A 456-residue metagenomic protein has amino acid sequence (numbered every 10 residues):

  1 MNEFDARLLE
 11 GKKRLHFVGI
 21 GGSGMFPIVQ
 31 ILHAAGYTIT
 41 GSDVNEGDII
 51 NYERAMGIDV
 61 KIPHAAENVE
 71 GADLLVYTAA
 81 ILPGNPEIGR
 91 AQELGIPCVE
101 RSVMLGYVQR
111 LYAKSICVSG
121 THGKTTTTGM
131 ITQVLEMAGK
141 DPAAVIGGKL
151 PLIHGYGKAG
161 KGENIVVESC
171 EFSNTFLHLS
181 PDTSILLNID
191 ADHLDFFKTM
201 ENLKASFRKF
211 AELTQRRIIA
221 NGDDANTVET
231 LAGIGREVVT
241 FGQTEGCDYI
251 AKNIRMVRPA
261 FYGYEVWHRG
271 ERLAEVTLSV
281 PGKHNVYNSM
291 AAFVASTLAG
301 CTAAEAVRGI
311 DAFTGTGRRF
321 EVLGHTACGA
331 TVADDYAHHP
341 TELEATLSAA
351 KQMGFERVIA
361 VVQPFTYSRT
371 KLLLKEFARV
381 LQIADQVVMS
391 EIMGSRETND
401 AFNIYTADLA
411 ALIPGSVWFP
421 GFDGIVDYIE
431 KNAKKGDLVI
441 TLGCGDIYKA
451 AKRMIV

Functional and structural regions predicted by a protein language model:
M1-E100, M104, A225, K252 (+3 more regions): N-terminal leader/targeting and accessory segments in enzymes
E3, L8-H16, G24, I31 (+5 more regions): Nucleotide phosphate-binding/pyrophosphate-handling subdomain across enzymes that bind or process nucleotide phosphates
A6-L8, I31-A34, R54, N68 (+6 more regions): Phosphate-binding loop of NTP-binding sites
Y37-V44, R217-G222, I359-Q363, A384-G394: Short internal beta-strands
S42-D43, K61-H64, V99-G106, V145-I146 (+5 more regions): Beta-strand->loop->alpha-helix junctions that form or flank phosphate-binding loops in nucleotide-handling enzymes
V69-L74, E163, K435-D437: Short acidic/histidine-rich motifs immediately flanking catalytic phosphotransfer sites in two-component signaling
A260, A378-K435: C-terminal helical cap/extension that packs against the catalytic core of soluble nucleotide-cofactor enzymes
G424-I455: A glycine-rich beta-strand to alpha-helix segment that forms a phosphate/ribose-binding loop at ligand/cofactor sites
